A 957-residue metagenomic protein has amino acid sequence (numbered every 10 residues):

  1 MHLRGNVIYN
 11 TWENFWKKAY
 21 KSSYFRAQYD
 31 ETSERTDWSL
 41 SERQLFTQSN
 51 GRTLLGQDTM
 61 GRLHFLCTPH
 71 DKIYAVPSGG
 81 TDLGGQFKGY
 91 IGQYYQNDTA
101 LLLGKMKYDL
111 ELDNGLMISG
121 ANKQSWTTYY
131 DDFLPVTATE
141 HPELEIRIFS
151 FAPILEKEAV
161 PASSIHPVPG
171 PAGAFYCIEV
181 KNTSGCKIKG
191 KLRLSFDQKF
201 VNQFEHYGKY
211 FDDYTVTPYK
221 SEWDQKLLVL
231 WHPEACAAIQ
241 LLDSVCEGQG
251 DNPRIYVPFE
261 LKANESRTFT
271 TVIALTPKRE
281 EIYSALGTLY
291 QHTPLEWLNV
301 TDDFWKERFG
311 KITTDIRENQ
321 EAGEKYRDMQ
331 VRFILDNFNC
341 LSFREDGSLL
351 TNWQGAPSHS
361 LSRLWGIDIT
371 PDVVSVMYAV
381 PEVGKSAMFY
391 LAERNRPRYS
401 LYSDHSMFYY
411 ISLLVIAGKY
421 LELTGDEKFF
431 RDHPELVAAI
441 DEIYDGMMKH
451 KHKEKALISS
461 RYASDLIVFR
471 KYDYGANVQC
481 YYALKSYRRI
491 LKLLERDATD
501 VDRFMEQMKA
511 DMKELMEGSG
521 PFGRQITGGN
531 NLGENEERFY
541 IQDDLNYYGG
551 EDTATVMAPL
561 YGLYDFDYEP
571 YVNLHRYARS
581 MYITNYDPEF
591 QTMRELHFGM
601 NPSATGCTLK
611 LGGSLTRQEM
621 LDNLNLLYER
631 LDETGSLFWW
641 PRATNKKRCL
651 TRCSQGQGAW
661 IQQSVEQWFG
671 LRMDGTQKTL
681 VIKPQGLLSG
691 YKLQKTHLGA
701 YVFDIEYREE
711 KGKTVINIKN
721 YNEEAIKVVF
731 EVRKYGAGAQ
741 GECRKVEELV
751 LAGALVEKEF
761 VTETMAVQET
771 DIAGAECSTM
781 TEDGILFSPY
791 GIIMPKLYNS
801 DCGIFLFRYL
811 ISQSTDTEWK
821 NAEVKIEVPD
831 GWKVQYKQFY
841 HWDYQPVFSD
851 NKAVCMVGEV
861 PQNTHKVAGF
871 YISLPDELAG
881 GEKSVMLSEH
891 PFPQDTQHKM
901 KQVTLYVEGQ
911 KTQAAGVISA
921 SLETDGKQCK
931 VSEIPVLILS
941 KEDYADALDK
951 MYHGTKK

Functional and structural regions predicted by a protein language model:
M1-A27, F151-S163, V168-S360, Y735-A739 (+5 more regions): Acidic/polar, glycine-enriched structural segments that form the non-catalytic walls/loops of the carbohydrate-binding
M1-L116, S125, Y129, L134-V136 (+2 more regions): Beta-strand-rich N-terminal accessory domains
H2, N6-V7, F15, R496-E537 (+2 more regions): Non-catalytic carbohydrate-binding regions of carbohydrate-active enzymes
Y95, E111-A159, Q618-D783: Non-catalytic C-terminal accessory modules of carbohydrate-active enzymes
N182, L361-K453, Y474-Y481, M620 (+1 more regions): Aromatic-rich carbohydrate-recognition surfaces in CAZymes
V257, S266-T268, V272-Y290, S403-F408 (+1 more regions): The feature captures the catalytic groove of carbohydrate-active enzymes
N299-E422, Y547-L563, P570-V572, Q591-E619 (+1 more regions): Substrate-binding groove/exosite segments of carbohydrate-active enzymes
R317-N339, F408, G418-G475, D500-Q525: Active-site acid/base region of carbohydrate-active enzymes
